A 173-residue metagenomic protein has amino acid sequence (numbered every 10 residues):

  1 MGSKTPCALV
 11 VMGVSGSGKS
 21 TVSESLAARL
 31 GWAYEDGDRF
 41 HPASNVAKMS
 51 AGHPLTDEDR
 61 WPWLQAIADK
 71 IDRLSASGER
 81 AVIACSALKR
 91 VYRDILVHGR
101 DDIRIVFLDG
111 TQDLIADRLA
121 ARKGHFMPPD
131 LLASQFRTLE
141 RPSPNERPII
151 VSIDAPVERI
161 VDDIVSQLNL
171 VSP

Functional and structural regions predicted by a protein language model:
V11: Hydrophobic anchor at the beta1->P-loop junction of P-loop NTPases
V14: P-loop (Walker A) phosphate-binding loop of NTP-binding proteins
K19: Conserved lysine of the Walker
V22: Hydrophobic positions on the alpha1 helix immediately C-terminal to the Walker A/P-loop
A27-A66: Conserved substrate/cofactor phosphate-moiety recognition/catalytic segment in nucleotide-dependent phosphotransferases
E58-R100, L108: Glycine-rich phosphate-binding loop used to anchor ATP phosphates in small-molecule kinases, encompassing both
G99-R118: Conserved phosphate-donor/acceptor-positioning beta-strand/loop module used by diverse small-molecule
A121-D163: Small-molecule kinase domains that catalyze NTP-dependent phosphoryl transfer to phosphate-bearing small molecules
